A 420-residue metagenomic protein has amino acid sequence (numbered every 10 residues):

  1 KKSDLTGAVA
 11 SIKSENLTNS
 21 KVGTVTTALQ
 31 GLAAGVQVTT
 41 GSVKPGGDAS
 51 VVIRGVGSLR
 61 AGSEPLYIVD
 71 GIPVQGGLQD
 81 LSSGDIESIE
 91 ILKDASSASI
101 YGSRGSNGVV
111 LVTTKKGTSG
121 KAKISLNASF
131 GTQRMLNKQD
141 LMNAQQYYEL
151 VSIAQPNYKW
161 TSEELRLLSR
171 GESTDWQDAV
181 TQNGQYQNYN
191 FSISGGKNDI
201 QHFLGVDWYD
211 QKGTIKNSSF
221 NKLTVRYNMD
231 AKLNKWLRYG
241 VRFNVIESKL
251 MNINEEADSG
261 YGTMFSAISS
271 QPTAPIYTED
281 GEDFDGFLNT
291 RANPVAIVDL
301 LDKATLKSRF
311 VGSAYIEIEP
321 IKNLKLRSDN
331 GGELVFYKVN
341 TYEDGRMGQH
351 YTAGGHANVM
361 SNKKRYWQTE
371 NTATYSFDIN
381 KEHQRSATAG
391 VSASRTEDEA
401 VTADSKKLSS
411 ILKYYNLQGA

Functional and structural regions predicted by a protein language model:
K1-Y227, A231-I246, V311-G312, A403: Short, small/polar-rich motifs associated with maturation and membrane association, primarily at protein termini
S3, S42, T118-S173, G213-S218 (+2 more regions): Surface-exposed loop/interface segments of Gram-negative outer-membrane beta-barrel transport/assembly proteins
N323: Active-site and adjacent substrate-binding regions of carbohydrate-active enzymes
